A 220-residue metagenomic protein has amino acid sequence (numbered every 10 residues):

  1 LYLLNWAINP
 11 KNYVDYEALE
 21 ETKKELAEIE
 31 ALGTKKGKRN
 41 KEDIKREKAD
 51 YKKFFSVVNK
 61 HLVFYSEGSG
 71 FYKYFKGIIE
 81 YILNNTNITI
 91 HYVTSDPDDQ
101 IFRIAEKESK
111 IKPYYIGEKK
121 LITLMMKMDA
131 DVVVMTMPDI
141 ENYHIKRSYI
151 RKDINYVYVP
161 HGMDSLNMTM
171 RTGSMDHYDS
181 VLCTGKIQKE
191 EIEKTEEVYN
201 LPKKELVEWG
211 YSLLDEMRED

Functional and structural regions predicted by a protein language model:
L1-V63, N84: Non-catalytic N-terminal targeting/anchoring module and adjacent flexible stem/linker that precedes the structured
Y2, R218-D220: Generic structural signal for short, solvent-exposed loop/turn connectors between secondary structure elements
K60-R218: Active-site and donor-binding regions of nucleotide-sugar-utilizing enzymes
